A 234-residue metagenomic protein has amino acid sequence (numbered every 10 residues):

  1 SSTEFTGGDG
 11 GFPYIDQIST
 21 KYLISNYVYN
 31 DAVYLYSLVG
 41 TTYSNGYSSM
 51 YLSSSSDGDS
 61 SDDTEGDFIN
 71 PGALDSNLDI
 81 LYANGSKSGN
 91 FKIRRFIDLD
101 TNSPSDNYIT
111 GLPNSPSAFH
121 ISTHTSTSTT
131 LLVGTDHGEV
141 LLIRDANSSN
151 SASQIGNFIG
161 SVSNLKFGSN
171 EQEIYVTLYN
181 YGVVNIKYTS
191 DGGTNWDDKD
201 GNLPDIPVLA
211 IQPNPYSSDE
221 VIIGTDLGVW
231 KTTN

Functional and structural regions predicted by a protein language model:
S1-N234: Extracellular glycan-interacting surfaces
